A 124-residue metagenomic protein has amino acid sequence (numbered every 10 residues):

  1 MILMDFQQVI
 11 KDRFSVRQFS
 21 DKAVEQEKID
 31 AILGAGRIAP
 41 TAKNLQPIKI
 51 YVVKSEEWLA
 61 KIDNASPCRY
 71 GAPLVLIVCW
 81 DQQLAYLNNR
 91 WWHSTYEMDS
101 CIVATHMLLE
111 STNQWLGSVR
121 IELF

Functional and structural regions predicted by a protein language model:
M1-F124: Acidic, surface-exposed loops and disordered segments
